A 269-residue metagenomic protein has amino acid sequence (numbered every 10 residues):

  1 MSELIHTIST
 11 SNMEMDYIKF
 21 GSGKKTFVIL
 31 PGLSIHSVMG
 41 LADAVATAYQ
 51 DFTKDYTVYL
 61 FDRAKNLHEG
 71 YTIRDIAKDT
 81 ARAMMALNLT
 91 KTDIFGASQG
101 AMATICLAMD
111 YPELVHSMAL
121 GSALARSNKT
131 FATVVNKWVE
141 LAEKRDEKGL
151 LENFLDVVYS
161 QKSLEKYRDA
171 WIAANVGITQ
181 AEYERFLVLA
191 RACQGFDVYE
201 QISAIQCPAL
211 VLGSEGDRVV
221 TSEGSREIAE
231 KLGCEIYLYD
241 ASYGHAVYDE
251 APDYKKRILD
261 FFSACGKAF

Functional and structural regions predicted by a protein language model:
S9-L67: Conserved HGGG/HGGXW glycine-rich cap/lid loop of the alpha/beta-hydrolase fold
D75-T92: Conserved acidic catalytic loop of the alpha/beta-hydrolase fold
T92, G96-A101, S214: Conserved alpha/beta-hydrolase "nucleophile elbow" surrounding the catalytic nucleophile
M102-I105, M109, H116-R145: Flexible "cap/lid" loop of the alpha/beta hydrolase fold
K129-A132, K148-Q194, Y199-Q201: Conserved alpha/beta-hydrolase catalytic His-Asp/Glu region
I205, V211-G213, D217: Short beta-strand/loop motif that positions the catalytic acidic residue of the alpha/beta-hydrolase fold
R218-G224: Conserved alpha/beta-hydrolase "acid-adjacent" motif
S242-K255: Catalytic histidine-centered segment of alpha/beta-hydrolase-like enzymes
